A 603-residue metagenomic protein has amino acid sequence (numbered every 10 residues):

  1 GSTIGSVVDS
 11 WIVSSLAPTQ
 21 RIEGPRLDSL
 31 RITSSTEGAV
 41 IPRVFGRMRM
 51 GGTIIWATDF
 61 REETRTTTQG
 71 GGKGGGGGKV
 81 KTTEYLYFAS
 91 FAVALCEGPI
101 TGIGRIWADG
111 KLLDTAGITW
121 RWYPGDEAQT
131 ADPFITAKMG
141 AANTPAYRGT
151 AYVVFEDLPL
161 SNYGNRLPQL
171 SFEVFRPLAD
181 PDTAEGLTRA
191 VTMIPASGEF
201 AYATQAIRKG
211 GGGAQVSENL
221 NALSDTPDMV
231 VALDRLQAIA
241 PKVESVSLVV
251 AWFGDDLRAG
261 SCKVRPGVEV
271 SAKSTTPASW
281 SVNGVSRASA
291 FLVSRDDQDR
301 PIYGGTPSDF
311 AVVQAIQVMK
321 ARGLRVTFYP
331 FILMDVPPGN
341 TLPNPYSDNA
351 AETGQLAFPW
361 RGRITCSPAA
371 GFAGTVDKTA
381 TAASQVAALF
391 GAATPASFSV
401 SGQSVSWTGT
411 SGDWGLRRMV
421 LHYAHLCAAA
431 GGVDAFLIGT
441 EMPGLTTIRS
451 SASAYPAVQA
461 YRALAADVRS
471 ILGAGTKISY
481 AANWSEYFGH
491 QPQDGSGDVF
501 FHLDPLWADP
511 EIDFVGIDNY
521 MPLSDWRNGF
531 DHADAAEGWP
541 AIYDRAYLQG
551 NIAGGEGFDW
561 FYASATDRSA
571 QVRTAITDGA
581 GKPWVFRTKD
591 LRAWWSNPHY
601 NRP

Functional and structural regions predicted by a protein language model:
T3-R189, I194-F200, G211, Q215-E218: Polar, S/T/G-rich
I4, D225-A232, S308-A315, A382 (+3 more regions): Stable alpha-helical elements in mature extracytoplasmic
M50-G71, P124, G198-K209, L257-S279 (+3 more regions): Internal, charge-rich low-complexity segments
K81-P99, V174, G213-P241, R295-V312 (+2 more regions): Short linear interaction motifs
P181, Q385-P603: Noncatalytic carbohydrate-binding groove/subsite architecture in carbohydrate-active enzymes
R189-G210, E244-S453, K477-S485: Substrate-binding cleft and catalytic face of glycoside hydrolase catalytic domains, especially the flexible beta-alpha
